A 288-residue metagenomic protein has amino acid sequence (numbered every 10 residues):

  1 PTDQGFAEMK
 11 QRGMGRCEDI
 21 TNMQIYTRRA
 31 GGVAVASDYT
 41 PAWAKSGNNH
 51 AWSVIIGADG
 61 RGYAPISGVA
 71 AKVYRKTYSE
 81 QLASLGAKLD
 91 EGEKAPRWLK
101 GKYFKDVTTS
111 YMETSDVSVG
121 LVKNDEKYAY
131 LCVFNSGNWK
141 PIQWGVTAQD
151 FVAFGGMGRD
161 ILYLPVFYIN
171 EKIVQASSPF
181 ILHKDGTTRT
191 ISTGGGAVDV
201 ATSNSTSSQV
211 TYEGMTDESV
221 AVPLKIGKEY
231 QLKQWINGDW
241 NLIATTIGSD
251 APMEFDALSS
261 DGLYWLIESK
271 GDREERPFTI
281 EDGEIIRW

Functional and structural regions predicted by a protein language model:
P1-A7, G13, E18-F104: Hydrophobic/aromatic-rich core segments of domains that either
L85-T108, S192-E213: Short, compositionally biased P/S/T/A/G/V-rich stretches that sit at domain boundaries
L99-D125, L131-Q143: Extended alpha-helical scaffolding regions
T114-K123, T202, S208-L224: A short, amphipathic beta-strand motif
K123-N138, P223-D239: Short, ordered, surface-exposed loop/turn motifs in non-cytosolic proteins
N138-D150, D239-D250: Short, acidic Ser/Thr/Gly-rich low-complexity loop/linker segments typical of extracellular and cell-surface proteins
F151-K172, P252-W265: Short Pro-Gly-centered beta-turn/loop motif in secreted/extracellular proteins
N170-A197, K270-W288: Structured interaction patches on ligand/partner-binding surfaces of diverse proteins
